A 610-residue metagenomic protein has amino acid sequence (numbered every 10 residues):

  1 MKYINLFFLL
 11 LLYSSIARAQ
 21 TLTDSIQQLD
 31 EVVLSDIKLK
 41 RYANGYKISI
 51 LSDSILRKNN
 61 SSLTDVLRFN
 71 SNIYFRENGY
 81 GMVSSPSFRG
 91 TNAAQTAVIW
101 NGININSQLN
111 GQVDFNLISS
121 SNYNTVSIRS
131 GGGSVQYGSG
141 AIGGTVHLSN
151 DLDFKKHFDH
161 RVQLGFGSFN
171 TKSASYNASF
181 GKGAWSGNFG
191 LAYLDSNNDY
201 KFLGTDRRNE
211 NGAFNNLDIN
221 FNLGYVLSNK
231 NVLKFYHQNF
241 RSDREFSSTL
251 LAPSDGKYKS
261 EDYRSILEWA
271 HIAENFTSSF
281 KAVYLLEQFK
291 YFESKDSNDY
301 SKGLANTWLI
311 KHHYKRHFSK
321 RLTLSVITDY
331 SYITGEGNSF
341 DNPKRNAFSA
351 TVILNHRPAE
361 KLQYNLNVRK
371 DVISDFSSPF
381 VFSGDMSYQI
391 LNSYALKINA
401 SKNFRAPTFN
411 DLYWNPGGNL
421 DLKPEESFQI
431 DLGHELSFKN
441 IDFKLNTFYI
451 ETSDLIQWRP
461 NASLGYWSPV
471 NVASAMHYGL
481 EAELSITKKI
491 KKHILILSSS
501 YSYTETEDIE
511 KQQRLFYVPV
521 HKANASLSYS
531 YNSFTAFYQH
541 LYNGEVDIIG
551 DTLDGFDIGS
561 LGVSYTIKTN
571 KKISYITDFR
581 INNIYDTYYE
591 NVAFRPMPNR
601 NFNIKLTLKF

Functional and structural regions predicted by a protein language model:
Q28-K58, S85: N-terminal periplasmic "start-of-domain" segments of outer-membrane beta-barrel proteins
L63-V66, S84-S87, I99, V113-S119 (+4 more regions): N-terminal periplasmic accessory domains that precede and gate Gram-negative outer-membrane beta-barrel machines
T64-I103: Extracytoplasmic beta-strand/coil segments of soluble accessory domains associated with Gram-negative outer-membrane
F75, I103-G131: Short acidic/polar hinge/loop motifs at secondary-structure boundaries that mediate gating or recognition
S196-F202, D206-D218, V226-T307: Flexible loop and strand-edge segments within Gram-negative outer membrane beta-barrel domains
L251-I272, Q389, A395, N399-S453 (+2 more regions): Outer-membrane beta-barrel signature, preferentially recognizing the C-terminal barrel domain of Gram-negative
E360, Y449-E451, N471-V546: Gram-negative outer-membrane beta-barrel transporters
E451-D454, L497, V563-F610: C-terminal beta-signal and adjacent terminal beta-strands/loops of Gram-negative outer-membrane beta-barrel proteins
